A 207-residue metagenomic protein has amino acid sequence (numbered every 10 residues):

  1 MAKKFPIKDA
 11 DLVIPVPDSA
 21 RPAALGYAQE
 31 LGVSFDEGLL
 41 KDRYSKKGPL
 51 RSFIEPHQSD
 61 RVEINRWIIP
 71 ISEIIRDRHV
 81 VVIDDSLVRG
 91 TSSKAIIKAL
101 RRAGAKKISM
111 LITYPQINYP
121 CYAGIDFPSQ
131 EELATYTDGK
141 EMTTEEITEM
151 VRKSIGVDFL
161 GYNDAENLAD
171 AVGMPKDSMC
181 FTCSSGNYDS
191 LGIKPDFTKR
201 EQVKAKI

Functional and structural regions predicted by a protein language model:
M1-I207: PRPP-associated nucleotide enzymes
